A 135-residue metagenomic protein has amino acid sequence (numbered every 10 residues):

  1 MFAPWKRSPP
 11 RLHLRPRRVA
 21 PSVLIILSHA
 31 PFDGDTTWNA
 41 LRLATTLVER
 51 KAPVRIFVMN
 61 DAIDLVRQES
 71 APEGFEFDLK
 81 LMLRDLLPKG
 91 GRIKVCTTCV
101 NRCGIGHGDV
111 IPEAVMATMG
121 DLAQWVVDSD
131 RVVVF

Functional and structural regions predicted by a protein language model:
V23-W38, V66-A71: Short, glycine-rich nucleotide/cofactor-binding loops
T37-R50, I56: Histidine-anchored nucleotide/phosphate-binding helix
A44, V54-M59, I93-T97: Short internal beta-strands
I63-V66, R102-C103: Short, active-site-adjacent cap segments at secondary-structure transitions
E69-G74, V110-P112: Short glycine-enriched, charge-decorated loop/helix-capping segments at active-site entrances that position
P72-V100: A glycine-rich helix N-cap at a beta->alpha junction
R102-F135: C-terminal structural segments of small proteins and small subunits
